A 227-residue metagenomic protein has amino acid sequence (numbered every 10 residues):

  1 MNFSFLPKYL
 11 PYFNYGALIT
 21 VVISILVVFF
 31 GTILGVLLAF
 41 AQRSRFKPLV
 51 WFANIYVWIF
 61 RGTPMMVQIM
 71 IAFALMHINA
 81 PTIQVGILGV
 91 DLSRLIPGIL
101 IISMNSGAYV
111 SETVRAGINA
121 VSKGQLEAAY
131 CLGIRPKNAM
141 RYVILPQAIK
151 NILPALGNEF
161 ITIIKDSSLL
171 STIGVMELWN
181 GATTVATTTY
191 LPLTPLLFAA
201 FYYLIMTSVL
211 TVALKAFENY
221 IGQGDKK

Functional and structural regions predicted by a protein language model:
M1-K227: Transmembrane alpha-helices and adjacent helix-loop boundaries
